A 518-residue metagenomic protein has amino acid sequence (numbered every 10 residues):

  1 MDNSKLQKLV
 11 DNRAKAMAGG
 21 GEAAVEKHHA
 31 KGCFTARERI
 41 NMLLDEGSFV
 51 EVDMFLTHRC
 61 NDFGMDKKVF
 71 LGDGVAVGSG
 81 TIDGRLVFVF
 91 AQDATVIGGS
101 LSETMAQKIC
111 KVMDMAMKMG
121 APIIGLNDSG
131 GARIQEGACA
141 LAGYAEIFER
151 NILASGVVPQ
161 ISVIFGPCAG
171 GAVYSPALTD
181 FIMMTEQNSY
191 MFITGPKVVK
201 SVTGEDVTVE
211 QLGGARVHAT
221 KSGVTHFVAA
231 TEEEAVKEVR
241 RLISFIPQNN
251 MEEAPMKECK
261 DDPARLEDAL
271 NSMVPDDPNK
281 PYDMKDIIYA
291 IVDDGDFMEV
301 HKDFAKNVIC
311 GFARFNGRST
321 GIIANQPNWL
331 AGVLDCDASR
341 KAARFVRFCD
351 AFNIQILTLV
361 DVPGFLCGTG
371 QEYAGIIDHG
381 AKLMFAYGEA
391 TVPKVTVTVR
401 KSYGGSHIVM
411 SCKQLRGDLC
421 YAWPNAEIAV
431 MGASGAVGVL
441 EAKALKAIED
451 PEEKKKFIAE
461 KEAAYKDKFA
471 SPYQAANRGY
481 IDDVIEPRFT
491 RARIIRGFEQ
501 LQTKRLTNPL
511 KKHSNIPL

Functional and structural regions predicted by a protein language model:
M1-L518: Ligand-binding clefts of soluble mixed alpha/beta catalytic domains
